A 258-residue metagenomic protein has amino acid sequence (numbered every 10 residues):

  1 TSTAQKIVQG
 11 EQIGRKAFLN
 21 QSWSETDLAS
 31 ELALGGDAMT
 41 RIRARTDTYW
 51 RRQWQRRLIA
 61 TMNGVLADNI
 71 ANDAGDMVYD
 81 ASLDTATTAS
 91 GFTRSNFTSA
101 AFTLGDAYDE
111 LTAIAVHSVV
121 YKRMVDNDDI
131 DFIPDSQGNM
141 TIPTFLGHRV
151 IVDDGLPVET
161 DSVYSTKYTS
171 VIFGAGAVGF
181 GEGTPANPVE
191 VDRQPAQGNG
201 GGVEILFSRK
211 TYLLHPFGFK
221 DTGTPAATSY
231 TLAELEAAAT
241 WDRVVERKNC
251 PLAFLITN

Functional and structural regions predicted by a protein language model:
T1-D109, V116-T144, D154-S162, T166 (+1 more regions): Flexible, glycine/threonine- and acidic-rich loop/arm segments that mediate assembly and lattice contacts in viral
T169-S170: Eukaryotic non-catalytic interaction scaffolds in large regulatory proteins
